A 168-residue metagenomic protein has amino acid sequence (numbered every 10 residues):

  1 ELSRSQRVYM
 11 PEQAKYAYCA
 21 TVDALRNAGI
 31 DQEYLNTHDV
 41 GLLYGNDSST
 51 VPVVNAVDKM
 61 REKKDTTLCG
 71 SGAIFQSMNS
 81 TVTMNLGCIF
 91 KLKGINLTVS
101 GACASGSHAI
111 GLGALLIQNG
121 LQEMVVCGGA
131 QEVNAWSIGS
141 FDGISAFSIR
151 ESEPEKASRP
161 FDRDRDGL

Functional and structural regions predicted by a protein language model:
E1-V40, T50: Conserved active-site "lid/cap" helical segment
R26-N36, D47-L168: Acyl-thioester C-C bond-transforming condensing/cleaving domain
G41-G45: Extended hydrophobic secondary-structure segments that form protein cores and membrane-embedded regions
